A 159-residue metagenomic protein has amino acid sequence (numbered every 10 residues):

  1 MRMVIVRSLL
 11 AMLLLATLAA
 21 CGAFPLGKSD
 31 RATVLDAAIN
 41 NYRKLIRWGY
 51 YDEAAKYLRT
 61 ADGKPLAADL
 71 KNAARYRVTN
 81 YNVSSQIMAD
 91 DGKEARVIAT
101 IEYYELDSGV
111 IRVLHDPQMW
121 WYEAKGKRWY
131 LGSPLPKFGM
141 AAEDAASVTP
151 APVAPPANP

Functional and structural regions predicted by a protein language model:
M1-A23: Sec-dependent bacterial lipoprotein signal peptides
A11, I87-A89, V110: Generic marker of residues within folded, mature protein domains
L13-A16, I46, A73, V78: Structural motif
C21-R47: Short, low-complexity N-terminal intrinsically disordered segments enriched in polar/charged residues
D30-A32, L70-R75, E105-G109: Intrinsically disordered, low-complexity segments enriched in polar/charged residues with Gly/Pro, especially when
D36-N40, Y51-R96: Short solvent-exposed beta->alpha transition segments
G92-P159: Exposed beta-sheet edge and beta->alpha loop/turn motif
